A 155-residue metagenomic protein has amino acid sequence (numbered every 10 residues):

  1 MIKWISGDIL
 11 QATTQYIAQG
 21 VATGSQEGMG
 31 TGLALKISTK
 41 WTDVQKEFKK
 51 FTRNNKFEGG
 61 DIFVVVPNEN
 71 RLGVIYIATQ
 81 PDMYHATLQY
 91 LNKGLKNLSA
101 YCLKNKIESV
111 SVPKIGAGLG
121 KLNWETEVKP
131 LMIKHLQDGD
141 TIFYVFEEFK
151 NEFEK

Functional and structural regions predicted by a protein language model:
M1-K155: Macrodomain-like recognition of ADP-ribose-binding/processing modules
